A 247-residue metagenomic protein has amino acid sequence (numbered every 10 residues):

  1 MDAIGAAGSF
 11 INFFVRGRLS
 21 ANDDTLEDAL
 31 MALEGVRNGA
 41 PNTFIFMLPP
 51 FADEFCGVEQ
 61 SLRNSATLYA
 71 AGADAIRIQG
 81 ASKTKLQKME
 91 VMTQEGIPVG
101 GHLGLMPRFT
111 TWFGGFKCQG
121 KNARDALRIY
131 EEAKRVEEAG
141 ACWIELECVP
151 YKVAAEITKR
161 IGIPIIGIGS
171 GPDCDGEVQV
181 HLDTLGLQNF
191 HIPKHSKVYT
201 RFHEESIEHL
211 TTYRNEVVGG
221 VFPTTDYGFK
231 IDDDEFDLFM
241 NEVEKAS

Functional and structural regions predicted by a protein language model:
M1-A3, A40-I45, G72-D74, E95-I97 (+2 more regions): Short, well-ordered coil/turn segments that N-cap beta-strands
M1-M31, F51-E54, I76-M92, A141-E156: Glycine-rich, proline-tolerant flexible connector loops at the mouths of alpha/beta enzymes
S9-L30, V58, A66-A75, T111-A126 (+2 more regions): Glycine-rich tight-turn/loop motif centered on a GG-T
F13-R16, A40-F51, Q94-G120, D183-K194: N-terminal small/glycine-rich loop or linker at the start of catalytic domains across soluble metabolic enzymes
A32-L33, R37-I78: Glycine/small-residue-rich loop that forms an oxyanion/phosphate-binding "nest" at active or ligand-binding sites
V36, V99, V136, G140 (+2 more regions): Conserved, mostly hydrophobic/aromatic
D53-E54, A66-A139, D173-D175: Conserved anion-binding
I163, I168-S247: C-terminal alpha-helical cap/extension of soluble enzyme domains
